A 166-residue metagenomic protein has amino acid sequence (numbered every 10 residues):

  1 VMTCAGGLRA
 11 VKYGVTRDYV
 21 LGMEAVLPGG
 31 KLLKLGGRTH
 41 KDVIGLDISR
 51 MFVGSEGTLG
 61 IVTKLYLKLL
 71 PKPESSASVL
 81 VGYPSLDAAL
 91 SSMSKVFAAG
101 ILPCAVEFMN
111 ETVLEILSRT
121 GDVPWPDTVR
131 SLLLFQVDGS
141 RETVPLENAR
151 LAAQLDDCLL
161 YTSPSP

Functional and structural regions predicted by a protein language model:
V1-E107: FAD-binding subdomain of flavoenzyme oxidoreductases
L69, S85, N110-V113, V137-R141: Glycine-rich beta-alpha junction loops
L69-S75, D127-L133, C158: Short acidic (Asp/Glu) and glycine-rich catalytic loops that position anionic groups and cofactors
M93-V96, E147-L155: Short amphipathic alpha-helices in soluble, non-transmembrane regions that often serve as interface/regulatory elements
G100, T120, L155-L160: Glycine-centered loop/turn motif at secondary-structure junctions
E115-P126: Short glycine/threonine-rich loop-to-helix capping motif typified by GTGT followed within a few residues by an Asp-Pro
V129-A152: A conserved active-site cap/scaffold subdomain adjacent to cofactor or substrate pockets
Y161-P166: Conserved small/polar residues in nucleotide/adenosyl-binding loops
